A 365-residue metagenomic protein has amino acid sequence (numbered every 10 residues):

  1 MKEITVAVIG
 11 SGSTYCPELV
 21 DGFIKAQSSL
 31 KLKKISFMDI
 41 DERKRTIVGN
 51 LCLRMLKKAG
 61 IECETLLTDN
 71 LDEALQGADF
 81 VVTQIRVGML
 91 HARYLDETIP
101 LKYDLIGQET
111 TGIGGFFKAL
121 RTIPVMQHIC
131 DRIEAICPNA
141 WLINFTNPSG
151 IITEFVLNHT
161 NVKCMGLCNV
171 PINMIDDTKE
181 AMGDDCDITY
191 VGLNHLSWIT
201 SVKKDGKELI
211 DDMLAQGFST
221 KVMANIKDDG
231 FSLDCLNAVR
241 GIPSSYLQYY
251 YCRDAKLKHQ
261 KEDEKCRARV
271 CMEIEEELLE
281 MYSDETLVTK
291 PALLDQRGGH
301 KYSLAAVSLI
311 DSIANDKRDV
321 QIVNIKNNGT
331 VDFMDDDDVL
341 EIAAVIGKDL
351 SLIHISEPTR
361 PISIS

Functional and structural regions predicted by a protein language model:
K2-A92, K118-G183, S283-S356, R360: Metallocofactor- and cofactor-centric catalytic cores in central/energy metabolism, strongly enriched
M89-R121: Glycine/threonine-rich flexible loop motifs
E180-L352, S356, R360: Long, compositionally biased stretches enriched for glycine and/or charged residues
S363-S365: Serine residues within intrinsically disordered or low-complexity segments
